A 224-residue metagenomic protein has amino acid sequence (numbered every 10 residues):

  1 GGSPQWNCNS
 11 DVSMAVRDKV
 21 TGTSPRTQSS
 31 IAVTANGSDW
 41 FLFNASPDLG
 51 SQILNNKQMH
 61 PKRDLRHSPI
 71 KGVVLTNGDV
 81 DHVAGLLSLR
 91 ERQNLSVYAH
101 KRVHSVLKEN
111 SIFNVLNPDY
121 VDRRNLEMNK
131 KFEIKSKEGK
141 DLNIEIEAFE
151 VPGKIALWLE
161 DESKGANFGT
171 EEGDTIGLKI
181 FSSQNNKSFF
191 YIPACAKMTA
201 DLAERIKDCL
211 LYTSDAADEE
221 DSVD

Functional and structural regions predicted by a protein language model:
G1-I192, A196-E204: Binuclear metal-dependent hydrolase catalytic cores
S96, S222-D224: P-loop/Walker A phosphate-binding loop and immediately adjacent motor/lid segment at beta-alpha junctions
C209: An anion/phosphate-binding loop that grips the pyrophosphate of nucleotide cofactors and donors
Y212-T213, A217-E219: Conserved small/polar residues in nucleotide/adenosyl-binding loops
